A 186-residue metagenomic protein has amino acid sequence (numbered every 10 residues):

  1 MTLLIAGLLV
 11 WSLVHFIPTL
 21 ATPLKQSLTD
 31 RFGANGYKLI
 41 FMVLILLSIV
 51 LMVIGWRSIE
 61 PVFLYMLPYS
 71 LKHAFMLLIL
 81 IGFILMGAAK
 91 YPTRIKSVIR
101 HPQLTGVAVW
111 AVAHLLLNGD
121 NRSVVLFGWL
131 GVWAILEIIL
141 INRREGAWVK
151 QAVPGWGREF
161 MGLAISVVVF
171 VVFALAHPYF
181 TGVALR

Functional and structural regions predicted by a protein language model:
M1, I5, N35-K38, Y65-K72 (+4 more regions): Membrane-water interface of alpha-helical transmembrane segments
L3-V14, T105-R186: Hydrophobic transmembrane alpha-helices
W11-T22, F83: Central hydrophobic cores of alpha-helical transmembrane segments in multi-pass inner-membrane proteins across all
I17-A21, A88-P92, L175-A176: Structural signal for the C-terminal ends of transmembrane alpha-helices and the immediately following loop
I17-A34: Membrane-interface helix-loop junction between the first two transmembrane segments
P23-L28, R57-Y69, G146-K150, P178-R186: Membrane-interface helix termini and inter-helical loops of multi-pass transporters
G36-R94, R100: Portal/gating segments that form or line small-molecule/metal binding sites
